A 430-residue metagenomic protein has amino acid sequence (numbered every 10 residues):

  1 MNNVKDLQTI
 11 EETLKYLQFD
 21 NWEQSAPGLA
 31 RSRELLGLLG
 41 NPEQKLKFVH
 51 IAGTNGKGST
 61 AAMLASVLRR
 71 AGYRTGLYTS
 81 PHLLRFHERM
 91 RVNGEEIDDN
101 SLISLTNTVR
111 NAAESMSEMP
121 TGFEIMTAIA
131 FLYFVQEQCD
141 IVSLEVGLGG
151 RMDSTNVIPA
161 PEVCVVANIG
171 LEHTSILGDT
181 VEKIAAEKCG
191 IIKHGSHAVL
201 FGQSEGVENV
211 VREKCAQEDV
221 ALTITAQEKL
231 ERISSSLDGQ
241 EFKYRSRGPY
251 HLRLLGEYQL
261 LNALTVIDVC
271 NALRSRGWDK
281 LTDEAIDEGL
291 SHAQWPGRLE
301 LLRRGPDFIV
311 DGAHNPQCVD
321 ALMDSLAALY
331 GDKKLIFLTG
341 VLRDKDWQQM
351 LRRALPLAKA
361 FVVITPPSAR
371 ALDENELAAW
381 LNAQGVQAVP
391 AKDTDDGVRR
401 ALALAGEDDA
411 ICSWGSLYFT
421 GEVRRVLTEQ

Functional and structural regions predicted by a protein language model:
M1-N55, S59-R74, L83-L84, Q138 (+3 more regions): N-terminal leader/targeting and accessory segments in enzymes
S25, L29, R33-Q44, R70-P159 (+2 more regions): ATP-dependent carboxylate-amine ligase catalytic core
K45, I141-L144, M152-V165, I169-E172 (+2 more regions): Nucleotide phosphate-binding/pyrophosphate-handling subdomain across enzymes that bind or process nucleotide phosphates
L64-R69, F134, L273, L381 (+1 more regions): Hydrophobic alpha-helical packing residues
Y78-P81, F201-G202, K214-S236, R253-E257 (+6 more regions): Beta-strand->loop->alpha-helix junctions that form or flank phosphate-binding loops in nucleotide-handling enzymes
S117-E118, Q138-E145, P161-S246, A263 (+1 more regions): Acidic, Mg2+-coordinating active-site environments of NTP-dependent enzymes
F201-T223, D238, D307-V310, P316 (+1 more regions): C-terminal helical cap/extension that packs against the catalytic core of soluble nucleotide-cofactor enzymes
S416: Active-site-proximal loop/hinge segments that shape catalytic or ion-binding/gating pockets
